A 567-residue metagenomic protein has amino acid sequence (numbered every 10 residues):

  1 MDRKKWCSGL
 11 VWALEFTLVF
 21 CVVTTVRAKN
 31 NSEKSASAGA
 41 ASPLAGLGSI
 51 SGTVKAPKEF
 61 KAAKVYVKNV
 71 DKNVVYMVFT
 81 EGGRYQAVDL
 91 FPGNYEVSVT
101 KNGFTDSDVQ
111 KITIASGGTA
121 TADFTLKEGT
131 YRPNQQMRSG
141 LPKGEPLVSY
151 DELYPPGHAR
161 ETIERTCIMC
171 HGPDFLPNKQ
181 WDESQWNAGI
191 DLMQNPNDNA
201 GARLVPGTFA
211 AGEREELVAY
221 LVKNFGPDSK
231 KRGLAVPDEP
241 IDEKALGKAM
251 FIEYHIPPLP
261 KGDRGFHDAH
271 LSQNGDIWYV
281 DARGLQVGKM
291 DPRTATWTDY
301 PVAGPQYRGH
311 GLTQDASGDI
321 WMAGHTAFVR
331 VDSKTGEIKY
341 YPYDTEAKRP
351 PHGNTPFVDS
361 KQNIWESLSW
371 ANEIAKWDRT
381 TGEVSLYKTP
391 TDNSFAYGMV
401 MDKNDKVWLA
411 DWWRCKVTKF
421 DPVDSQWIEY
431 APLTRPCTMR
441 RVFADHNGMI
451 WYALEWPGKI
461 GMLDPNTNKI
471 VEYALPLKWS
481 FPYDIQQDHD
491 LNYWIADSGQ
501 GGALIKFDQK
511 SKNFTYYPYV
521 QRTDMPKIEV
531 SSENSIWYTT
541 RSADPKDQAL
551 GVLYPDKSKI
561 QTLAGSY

Functional and structural regions predicted by a protein language model:
G48-I50, A56-D71, P92, G144: Short, ordered, surface-exposed loop/turn motifs in non-cytosolic proteins
N69-R84, V88: Short, acidic Ser/Thr/Gly-rich low-complexity loop/linker segments typical of extracellular and cell-surface proteins
G93-G103: A short, solvent-exposed beta-strand micro-motif common in secreted/extracellular proteins
N102-A122, K127: Structured interaction patches on ligand/partner-binding surfaces of diverse proteins
I163-D174, L217: The canonical Cys-X-X-Cys-His
P260-N274, P305-S317, E346-K361, D392-N404 (+3 more regions): Beta-rich, blade/repeat-based domains predominating in secreted/periplasmic proteins but also intracellular
I277-R283, I320-T326, I364-W370, V407-W413 (+3 more regions): Conserved beta-strand positions in repeat-built beta-propeller and related beta-rich domains
M525-Y567: Blade-level signature of beta-propeller repeat domains, shared across WD40, Kelch, NHL, RCC1 and BNR/Asp-box propellers
